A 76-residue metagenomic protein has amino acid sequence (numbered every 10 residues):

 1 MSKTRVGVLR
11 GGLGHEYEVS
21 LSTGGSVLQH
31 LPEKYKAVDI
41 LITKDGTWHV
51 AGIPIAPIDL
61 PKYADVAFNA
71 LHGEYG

Functional and structural regions predicted by a protein language model:
M1-G76: ATP-binding N-terminal substructure of ATP-dependent carboxylate-amine bond-forming enzymes
